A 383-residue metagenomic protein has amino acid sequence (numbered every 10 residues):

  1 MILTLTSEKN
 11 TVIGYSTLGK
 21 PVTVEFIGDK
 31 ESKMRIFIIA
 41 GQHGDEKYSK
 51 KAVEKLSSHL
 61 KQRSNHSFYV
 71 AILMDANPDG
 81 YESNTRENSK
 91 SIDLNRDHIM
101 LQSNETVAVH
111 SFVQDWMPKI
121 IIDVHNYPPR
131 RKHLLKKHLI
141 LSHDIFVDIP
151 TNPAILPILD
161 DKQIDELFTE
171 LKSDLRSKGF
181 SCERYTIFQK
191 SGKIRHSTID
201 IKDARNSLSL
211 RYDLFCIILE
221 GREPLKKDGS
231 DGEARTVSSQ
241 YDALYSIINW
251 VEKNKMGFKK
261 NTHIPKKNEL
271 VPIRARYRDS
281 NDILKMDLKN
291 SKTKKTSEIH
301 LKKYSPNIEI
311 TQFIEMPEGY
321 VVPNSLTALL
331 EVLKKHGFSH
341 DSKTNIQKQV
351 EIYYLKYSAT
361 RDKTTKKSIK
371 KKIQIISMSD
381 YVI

Functional and structural regions predicted by a protein language model:
M1-I383: Structured catalytic-domain cores with a bias toward divalent-metal coordination
